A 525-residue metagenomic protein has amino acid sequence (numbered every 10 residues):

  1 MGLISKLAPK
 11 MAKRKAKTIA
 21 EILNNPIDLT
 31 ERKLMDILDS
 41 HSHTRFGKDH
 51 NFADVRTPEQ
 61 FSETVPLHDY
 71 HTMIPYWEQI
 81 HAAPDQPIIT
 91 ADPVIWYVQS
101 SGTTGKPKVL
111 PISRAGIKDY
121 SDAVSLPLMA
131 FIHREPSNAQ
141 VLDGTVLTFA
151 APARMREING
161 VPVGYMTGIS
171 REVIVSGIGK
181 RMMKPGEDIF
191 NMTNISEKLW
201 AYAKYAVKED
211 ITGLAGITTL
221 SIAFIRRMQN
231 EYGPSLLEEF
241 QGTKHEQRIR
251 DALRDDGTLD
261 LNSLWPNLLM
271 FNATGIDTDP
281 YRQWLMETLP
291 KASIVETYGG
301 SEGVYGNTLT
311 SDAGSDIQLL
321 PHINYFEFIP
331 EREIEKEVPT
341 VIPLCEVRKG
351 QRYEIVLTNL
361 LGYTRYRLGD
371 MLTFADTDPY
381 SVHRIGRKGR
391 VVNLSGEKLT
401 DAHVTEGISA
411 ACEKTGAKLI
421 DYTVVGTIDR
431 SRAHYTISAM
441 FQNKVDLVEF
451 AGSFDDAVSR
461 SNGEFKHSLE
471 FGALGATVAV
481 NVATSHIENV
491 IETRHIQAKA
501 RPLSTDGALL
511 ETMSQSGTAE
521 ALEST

Functional and structural regions predicted by a protein language model:
M1-A53, F61, V65, Y76 (+2 more regions): Active-site glycine/GP-rich loop and adjacent strand/helix microenvironment that borders small-molecule binding pockets
R32-Y97, V109-I112, D119, L126-A139 (+1 more regions): Active-site diphosphate/adenylate-binding microenvironment
D69, D92, G116-V124, N191-I195 (+1 more regions): Phosphate/oxyanion-binding active-site loops and adjacent basic polyanion-contact surfaces
V98-Q99, Y305: Contiguous, well-ordered alpha-helical segments that form the cores/surfaces of helical PPI scaffolds
S100-S101, L285: Adenylate-forming
G102-P107: Glycine-rich phosphate-binding P-loop
P111, G116-Y120, I294, S301-V304: Long, hydrophobic, well-ordered secondary-structure blocks that form the structural core and pocket-lining surfaces
F131-K184, I189-M192: Conserved AMP-binding loop of ANL adenylate-forming enzymes
